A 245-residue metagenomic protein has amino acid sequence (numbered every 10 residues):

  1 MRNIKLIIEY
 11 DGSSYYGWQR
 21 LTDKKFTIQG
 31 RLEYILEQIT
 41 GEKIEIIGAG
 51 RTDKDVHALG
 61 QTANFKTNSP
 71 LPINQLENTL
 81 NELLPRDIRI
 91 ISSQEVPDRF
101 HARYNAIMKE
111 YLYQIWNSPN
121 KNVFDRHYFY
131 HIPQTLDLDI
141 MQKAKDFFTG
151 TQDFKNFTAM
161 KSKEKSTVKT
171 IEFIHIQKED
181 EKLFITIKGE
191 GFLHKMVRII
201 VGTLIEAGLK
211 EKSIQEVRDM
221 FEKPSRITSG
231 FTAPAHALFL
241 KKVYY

Functional and structural regions predicted by a protein language model:
M1-Y245: Structured-RNA-binding interfaces characteristic of tRNA pseudouridine synthases
